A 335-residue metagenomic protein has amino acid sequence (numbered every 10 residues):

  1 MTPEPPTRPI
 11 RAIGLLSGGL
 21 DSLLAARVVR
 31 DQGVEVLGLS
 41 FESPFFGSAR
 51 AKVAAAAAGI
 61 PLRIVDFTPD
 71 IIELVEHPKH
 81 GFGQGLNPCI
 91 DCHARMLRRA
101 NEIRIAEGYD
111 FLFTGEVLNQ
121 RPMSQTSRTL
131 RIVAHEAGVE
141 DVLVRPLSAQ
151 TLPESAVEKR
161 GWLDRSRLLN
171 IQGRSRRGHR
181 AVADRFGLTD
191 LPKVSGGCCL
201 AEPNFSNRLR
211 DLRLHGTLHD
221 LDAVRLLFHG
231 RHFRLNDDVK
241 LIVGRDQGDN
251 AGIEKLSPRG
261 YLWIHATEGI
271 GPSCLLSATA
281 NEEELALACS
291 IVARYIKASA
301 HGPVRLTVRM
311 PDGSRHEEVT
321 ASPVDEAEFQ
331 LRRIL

Functional and structural regions predicted by a protein language model:
M1-F186, D312-R315, A321-L335: ATP-dependent adenylation/nucleotidyltransferase module used to activate substrates
V142-L335: AMP-forming adenylation/ATP pyrophosphatase catalytic core
